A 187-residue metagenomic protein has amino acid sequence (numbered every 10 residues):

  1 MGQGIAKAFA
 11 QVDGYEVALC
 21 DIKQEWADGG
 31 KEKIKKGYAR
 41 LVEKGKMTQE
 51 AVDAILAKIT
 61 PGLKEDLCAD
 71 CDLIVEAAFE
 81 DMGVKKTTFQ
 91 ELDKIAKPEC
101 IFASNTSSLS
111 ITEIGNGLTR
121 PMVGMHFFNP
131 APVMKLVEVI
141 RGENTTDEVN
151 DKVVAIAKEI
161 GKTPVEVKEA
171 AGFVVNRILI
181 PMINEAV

Functional and structural regions predicted by a protein language model:
M1, I34, I59, I74-A77 (+4 more regions): Buried hydrophobic positions in well-ordered alpha/beta secondary-structure cores of metabolic enzymes
M1-R40: NAD(P)+-binding Rossmann beta1-loop-alpha1 motif at the extreme N-terminus of oxidoreductases
F9, K31, K35-V42, V75 (+4 more regions): Structural signal for hydrophobic packing residues in well-ordered secondary-structure cores of soluble enzyme domains
G14-Y15, V137-A170, I180-V187: Internal alpha-helical scaffold of NAD(P)-dependent oxidoreductase catalytic cores
I22-G29, R40-F102, S108-E113: Rossmann-like NAD(P)-binding element
E25-K36, A54, V84, E148-E159: A non-catalytic, amphipathic alpha-helix used as a structural packing/dimerization or gating element in enzyme scaffolds
D81-A155: Rossmann-fold NAD(P)-binding glycine/threonine-rich loop
